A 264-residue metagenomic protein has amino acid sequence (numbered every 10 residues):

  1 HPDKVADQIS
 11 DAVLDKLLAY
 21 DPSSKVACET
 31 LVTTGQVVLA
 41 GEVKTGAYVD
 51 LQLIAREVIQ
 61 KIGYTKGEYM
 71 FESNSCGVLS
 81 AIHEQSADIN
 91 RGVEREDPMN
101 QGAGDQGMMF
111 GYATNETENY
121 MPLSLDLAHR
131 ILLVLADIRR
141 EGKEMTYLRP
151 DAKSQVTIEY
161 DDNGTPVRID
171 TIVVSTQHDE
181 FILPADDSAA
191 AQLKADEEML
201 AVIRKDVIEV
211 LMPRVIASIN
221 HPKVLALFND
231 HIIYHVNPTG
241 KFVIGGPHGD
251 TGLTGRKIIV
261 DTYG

Functional and structural regions predicted by a protein language model:
H1, V43, P98: A short glycine/serine-rich beta->alpha loop
H1, V5, A47, L123 (+1 more regions): Conserved acidic
H1-A27: N-terminal, positively charged regions that mediate nucleic acid binding
P2, A6, G102-T117, V243-G264: Conserved phosphate/anionic-ligand binding catalytic regions in large, soluble enzymes, centered on
Y20-L31, V49-Q52, K66-F71: Short N-terminal amphipathic alpha-helices
V26-G46: Short, charge-patterned binding micro-sites
G35, L53, Q60-G245: Glycine-rich, mobile lid/loop segments that gate access to catalytic sites or pores
T45-I59: Active-site-surrounding "flap" and adjacent substrate/cofactor-binding loops of secreted or lumenal enzymes, prototyped
